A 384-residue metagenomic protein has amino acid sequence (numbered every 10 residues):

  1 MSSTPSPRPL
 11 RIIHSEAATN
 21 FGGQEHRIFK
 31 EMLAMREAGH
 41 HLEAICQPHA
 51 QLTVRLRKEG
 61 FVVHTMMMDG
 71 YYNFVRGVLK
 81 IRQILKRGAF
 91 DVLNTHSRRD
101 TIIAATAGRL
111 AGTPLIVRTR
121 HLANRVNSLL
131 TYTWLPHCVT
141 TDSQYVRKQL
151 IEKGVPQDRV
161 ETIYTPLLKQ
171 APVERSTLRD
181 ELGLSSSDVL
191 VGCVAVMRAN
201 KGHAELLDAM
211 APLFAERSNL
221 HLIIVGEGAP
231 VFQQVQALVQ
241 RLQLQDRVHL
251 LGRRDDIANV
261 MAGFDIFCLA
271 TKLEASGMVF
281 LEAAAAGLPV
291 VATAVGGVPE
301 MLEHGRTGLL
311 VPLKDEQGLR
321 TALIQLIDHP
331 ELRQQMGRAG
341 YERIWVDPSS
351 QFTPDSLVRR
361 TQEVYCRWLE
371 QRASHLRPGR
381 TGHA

Functional and structural regions predicted by a protein language model:
G22-L33, V189, C193-P212, L222 (+3 more regions): A conserved mid-protein helix/loop that constitutes part of the nucleotide-sugar donor-binding site
G39-H41, S185-V189, H203, L207-H249 (+1 more regions): A conserved nucleotide-sugar
A44-C46, P289-A292, L302: Short hydrophobic beta-strand element within catalytic cores of glycosyltransferases and related nucleotide-activated
G108, G318, Q325, L332-S350 (+1 more regions): A short, well-ordered alpha-helix in the C-terminal region of glycosyltransferases
R109-Q144, K148: A conserved, positively charged/aromatic
A171-L184, A237: A short helix/loop element that forms part of the nucleotide-sugar donor recognition site in Leloir-type
R253, K272: Aromatic "clamp/platform" in nucleotide-sugar-dependent glycosyltransferases that forms part of the donor/acceptor
H304-G305, L309-E316, Q325-E331: Conserved acidic donor-binding segment of nucleotide-sugar-dependent glycosyltransferases
